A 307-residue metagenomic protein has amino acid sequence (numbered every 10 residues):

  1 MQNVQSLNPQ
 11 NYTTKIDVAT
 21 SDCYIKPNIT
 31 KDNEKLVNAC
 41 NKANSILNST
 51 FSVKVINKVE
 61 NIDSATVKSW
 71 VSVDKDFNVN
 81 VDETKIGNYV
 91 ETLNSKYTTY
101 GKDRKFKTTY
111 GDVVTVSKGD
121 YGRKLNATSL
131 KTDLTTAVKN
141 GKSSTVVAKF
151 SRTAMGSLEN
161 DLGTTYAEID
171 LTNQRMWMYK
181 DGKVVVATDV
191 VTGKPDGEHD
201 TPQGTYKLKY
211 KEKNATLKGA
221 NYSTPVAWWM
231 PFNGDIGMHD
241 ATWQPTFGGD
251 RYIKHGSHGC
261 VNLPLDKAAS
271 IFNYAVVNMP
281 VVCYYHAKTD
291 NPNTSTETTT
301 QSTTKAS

Functional and structural regions predicted by a protein language model:
M1-S223, W228, A275-V277, V282-K288 (+2 more regions): Surface-exposed, secretory/extracytoplasmic low-complexity segments enriched in Ser/Thr/Asn/Gly/Pro
W229-C283: Active-site scaffold segments
